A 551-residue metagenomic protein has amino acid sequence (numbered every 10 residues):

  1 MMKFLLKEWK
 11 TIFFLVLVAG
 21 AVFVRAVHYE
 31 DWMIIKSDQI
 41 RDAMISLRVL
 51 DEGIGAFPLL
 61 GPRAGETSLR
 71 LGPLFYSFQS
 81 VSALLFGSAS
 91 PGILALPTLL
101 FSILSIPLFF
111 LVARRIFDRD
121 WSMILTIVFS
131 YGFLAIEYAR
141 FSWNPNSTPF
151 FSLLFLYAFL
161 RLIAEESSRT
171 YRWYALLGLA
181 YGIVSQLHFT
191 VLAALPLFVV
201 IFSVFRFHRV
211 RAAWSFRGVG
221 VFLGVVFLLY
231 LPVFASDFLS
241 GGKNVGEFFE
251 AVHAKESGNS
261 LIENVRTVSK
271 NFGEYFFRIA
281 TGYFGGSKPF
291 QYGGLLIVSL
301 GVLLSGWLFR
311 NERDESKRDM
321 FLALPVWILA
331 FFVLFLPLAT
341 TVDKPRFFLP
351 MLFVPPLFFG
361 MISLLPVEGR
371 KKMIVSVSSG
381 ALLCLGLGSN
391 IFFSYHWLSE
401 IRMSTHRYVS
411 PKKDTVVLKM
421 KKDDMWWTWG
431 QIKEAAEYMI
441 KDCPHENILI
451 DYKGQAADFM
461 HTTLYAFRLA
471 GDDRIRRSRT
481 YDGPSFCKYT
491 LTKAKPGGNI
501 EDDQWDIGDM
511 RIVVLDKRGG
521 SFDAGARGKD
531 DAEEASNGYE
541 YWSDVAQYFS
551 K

Functional and structural regions predicted by a protein language model:
F4-I12, R114-W121, E165-Y171, R206-G220 (+4 more regions): Membrane-interface helix-loop-helix junctions at transmembrane boundaries of multi-pass membrane enzymes, predominantly
A26-H28, I40-S68, L74-S77, V81 (+2 more regions): Extracytosolic helix-loop segments that constitute the early lumenal/periplasmic catalytic or substrate-binding loops
W32, V375-D442, I450-Y465, F549-S550: Membrane-proximal, lumen/periplasm-facing interface regions of secretory-pathway glyco- and lipid-modifying enzymes
A43-E52, S77, I183, L195-G306 (+3 more regions): Transmembrane-lumen/periplasm boundary regions of multi-pass, lipid-linked membrane glycan transferases
L96-I116, L154, A158, G301-F309: Transmembrane-helix motifs of polytopic, lipid-linked glycan transferases
L99, Y138-A139, T148, A193 (+2 more regions): Hydrophobic/aromatic-rich transmembrane helices and adjacent perimembrane loops
R115-F117, F155-L176, V184: Membrane-interface transmembrane helices that cradle and orient dolichyl/undecaprenyl
W173-F189, V200, G224, L228 (+1 more regions): Membrane-interface alpha helices of multi-pass inner-membrane proteins
